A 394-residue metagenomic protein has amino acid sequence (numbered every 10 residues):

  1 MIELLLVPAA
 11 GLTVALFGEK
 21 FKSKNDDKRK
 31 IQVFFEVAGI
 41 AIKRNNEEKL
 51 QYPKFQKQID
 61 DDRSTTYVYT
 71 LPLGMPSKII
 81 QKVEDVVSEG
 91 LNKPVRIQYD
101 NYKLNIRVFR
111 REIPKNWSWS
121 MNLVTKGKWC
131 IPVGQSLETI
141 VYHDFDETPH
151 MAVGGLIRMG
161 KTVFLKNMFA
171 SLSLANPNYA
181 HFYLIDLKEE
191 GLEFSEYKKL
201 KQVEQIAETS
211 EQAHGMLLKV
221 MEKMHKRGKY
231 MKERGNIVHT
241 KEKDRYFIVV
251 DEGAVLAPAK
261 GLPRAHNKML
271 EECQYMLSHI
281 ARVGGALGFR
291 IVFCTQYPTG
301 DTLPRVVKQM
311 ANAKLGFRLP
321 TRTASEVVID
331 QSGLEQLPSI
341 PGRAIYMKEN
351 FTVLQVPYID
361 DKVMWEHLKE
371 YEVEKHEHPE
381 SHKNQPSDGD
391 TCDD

Functional and structural regions predicted by a protein language model:
M1-S23, W119-K232, I237, D244-F247 (+6 more regions): P-loop NTPase catalytic phosphate-binding loop
A10, F17-G134, E138-T139, P298: N-terminal "pre-motor" subdomain/linker immediately upstream of P-loop NTPase catalytic cores
N105-R107, V249, I345: Soluble periplasmic/extracytoplasmic beta-strand elements of cell-envelope proteins
I131-V133, G342-K348: Short polybasic amphipathic segments
E138, E349-F351: Glycine-centered tight beta-turn/hairpin loop motif at sheet-sheet or coil-to-beta transitions
A324: Surface-exposed substrate-engagement region within the catalytic domains of secreted or surface-exposed extracellular
